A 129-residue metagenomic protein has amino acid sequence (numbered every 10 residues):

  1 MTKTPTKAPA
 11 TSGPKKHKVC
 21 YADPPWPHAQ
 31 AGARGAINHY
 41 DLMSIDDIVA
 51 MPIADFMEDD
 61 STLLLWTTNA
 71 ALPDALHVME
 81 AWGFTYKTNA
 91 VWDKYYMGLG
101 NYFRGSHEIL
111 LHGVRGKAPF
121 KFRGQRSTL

Functional and structural regions predicted by a protein language model:
M1-L129: Class I S-adenosyl-L-methionine-dependent methyltransferase catalytic core
